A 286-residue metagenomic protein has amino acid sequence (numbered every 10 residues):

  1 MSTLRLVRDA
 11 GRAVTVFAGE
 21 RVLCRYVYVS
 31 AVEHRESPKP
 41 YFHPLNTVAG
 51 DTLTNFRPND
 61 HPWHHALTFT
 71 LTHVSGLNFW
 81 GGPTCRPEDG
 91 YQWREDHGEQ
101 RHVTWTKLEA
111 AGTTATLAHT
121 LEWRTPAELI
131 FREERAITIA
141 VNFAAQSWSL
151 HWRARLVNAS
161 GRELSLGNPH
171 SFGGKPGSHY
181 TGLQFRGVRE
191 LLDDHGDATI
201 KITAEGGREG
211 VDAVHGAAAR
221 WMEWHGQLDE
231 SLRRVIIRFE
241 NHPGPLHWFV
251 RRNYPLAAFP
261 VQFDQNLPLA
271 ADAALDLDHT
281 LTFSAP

Functional and structural regions predicted by a protein language model:
M1-T68, E163, N168, S284: Beta-strand-rich N-terminal accessory domains
Y26-V29, R35-P44, F143-H195: Acidic (Asp/Glu-rich), glycine- and aromatic
H34-E88, D197-A218, W224: Extracellular/lumen-exposed scaffold segments
T68-Q146: Extended, loop-rich substrate-binding clefts of extracytoplasmic carbohydrate-active enzymes
L117-H119, E133-R135, L150-W152, T181-L183 (+1 more regions): Hydrophobic residues positioned within well-ordered beta-strands of beta-sheet architectures
G161-F239: Active-site/ligand-binding surface loops and adjacent short beta/alpha elements that line catalytic pockets across
R233-P286: Beta-strand-rich recognition/accessory modules
